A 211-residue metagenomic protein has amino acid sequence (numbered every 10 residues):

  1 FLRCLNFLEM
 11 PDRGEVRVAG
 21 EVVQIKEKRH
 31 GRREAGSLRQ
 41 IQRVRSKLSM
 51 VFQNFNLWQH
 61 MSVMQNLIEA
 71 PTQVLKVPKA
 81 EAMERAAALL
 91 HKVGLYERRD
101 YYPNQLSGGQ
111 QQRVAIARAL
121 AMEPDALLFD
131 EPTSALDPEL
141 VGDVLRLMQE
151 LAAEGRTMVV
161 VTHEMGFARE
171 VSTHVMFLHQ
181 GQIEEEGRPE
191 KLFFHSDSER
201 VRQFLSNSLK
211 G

Functional and structural regions predicted by a protein language model:
G14-E27: Conserved ABC transporter NBD signature motif
M61-E69: Short coil-to-helix segment of the ABC ATPase nucleotide-binding domain corresponding to the Q-loop/switch region
Y101-N104, M122, E154: Conserved signature/switch motifs of ABC ATPase nucleotide-binding domains
L127-D130: Catalytic Walker B motif of ABC-type/P-loop ATPase nucleotide-binding domains
T162-H163: H-loop/switch region of ABC-family ATPase nucleotide-binding domains
E186-G187: ABC ATPase "signature
